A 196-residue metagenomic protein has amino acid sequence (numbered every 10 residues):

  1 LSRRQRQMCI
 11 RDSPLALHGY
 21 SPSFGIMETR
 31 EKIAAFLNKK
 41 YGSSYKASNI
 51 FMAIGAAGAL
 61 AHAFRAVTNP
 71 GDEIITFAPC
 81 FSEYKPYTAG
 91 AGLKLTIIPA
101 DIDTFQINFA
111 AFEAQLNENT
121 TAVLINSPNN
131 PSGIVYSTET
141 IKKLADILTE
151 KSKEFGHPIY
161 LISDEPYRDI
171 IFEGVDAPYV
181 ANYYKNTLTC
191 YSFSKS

Functional and structural regions predicted by a protein language model:
L1-I10: Single conserved hydrophobic/aromatic residue that forms the stacking wall/gate of nucleotide- or nucleobase-binding
R6, S43, G71, T121 (+2 more regions): The start of beta-strands in P-loop NTPase/AAA+ ATPase cores
S13-H18, R30-E73: Phosphate-binding glycine-rich loop
P22-G25: Short beta-strand to alpha-helix junction loop
S48, A66-S127, P131-E139, A145-E150: PLP-dependent aminotransferase-like
A53, I98, C190: Hydrophobic residues at beta-strand termini and immediately following loops that shape nucleotide-binding pockets
G55-A61, A78-P79, E139, I170-I171: Short N-terminal helix/helix-N-cap motif within the alpha/beta-hydrolase-1
A89, Q106-N119, P131-S196: Active-site pre-lysine segment of PLP-dependent enzymes
